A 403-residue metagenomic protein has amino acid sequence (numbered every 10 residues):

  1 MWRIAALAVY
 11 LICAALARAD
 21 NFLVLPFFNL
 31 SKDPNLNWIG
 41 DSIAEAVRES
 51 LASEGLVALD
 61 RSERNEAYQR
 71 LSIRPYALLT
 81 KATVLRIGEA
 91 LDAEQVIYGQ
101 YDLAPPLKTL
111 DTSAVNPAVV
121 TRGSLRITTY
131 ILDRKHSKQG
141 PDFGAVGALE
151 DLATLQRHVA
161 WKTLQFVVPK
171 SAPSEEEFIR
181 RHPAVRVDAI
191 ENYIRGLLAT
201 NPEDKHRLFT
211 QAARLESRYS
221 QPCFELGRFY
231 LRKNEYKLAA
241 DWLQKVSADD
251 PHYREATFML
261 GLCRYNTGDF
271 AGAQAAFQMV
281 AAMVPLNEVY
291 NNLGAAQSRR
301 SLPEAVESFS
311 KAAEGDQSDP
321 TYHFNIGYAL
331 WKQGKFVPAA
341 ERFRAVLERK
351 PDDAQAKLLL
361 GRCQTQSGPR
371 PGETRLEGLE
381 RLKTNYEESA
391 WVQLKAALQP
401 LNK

Functional and structural regions predicted by a protein language model:
A19-L23, V57, T83, T121 (+1 more regions): C-terminal/domain-edge helix-coil "capping" segments
D20-R86, A90-T109, K138-A145, F178-H182: Short beta-strand->alpha-helix linker/helix-N-cap micro-motif that forms a surface specificity/interaction loop
A199-L208, R232-K245, N266-M279, P285 (+3 more regions): Structural signature of tandem alpha-helical TPR/SEL1-like repeats, specifically the intra-repeat loop/turn
L215, A248-D250, A282-M283, G315 (+1 more regions): Structural marker of alpha-solenoid helical repeat scaffolds
P222, A256, V289-Y290, Y322 (+1 more regions): TPR alpha-solenoid repeat register
E348-K403: Terminal, low-structured helical/coil segments at or just beyond the last alpha-helical repeat
